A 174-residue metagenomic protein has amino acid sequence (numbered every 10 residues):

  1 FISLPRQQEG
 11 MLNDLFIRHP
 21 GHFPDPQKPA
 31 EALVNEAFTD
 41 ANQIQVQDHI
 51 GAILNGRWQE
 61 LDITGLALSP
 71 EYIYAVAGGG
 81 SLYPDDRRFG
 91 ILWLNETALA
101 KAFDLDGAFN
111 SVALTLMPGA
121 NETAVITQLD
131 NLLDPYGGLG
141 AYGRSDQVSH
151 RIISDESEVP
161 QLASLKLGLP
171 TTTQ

Functional and structural regions predicted by a protein language model:
F1-T173: Membrane transport/envelope proteins' first extracytoplasmic loop
